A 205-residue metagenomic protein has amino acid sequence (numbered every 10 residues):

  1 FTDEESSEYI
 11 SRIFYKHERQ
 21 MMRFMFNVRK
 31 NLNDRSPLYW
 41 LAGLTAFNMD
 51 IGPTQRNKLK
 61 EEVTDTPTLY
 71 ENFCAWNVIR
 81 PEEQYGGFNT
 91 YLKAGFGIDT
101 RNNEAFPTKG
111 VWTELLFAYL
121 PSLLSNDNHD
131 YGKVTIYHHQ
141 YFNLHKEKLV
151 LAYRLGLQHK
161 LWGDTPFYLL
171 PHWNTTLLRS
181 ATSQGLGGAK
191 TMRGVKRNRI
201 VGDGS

Functional and structural regions predicted by a protein language model:
F1-F88, G185-G188, R199-G204: Gram-negative/organellar outer-membrane beta-barrel architecture
R23-R29, K93-G97, H139: Short, acidic/charged, Gly/Pro-enriched secondary-structure junctions
E82, L92-G95, N103-S205: C-terminal outer-membrane beta-barrel translocator/porin domains of Gram-negative envelope proteins and their
